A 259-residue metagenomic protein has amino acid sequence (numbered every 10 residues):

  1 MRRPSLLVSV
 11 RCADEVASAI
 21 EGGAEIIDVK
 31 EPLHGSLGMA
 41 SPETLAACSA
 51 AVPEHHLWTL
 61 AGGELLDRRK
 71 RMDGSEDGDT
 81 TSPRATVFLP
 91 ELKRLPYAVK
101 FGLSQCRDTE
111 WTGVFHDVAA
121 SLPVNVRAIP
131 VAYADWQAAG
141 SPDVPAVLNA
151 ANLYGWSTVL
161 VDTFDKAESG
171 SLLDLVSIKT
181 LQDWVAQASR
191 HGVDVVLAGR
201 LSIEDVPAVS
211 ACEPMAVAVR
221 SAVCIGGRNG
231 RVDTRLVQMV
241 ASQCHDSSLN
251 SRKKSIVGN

Functional and structural regions predicted by a protein language model:
S5-E15: N-terminal basic/disordered segments at the start of proteins
C12, S41, G199-S202: Helix N-cap/beta->alpha junction signal
E15, A146, E204-V206: Short acidic active-site motifs
A19, V159, V209: Conserved, mostly hydrophobic/aromatic
D28-L37, R94-C106, L160-E168, C212-T234: Glycine-rich phosphate-binding active-site loops on the catalytic face of alpha/beta enzymes
L33-A51, Q105-P123, G140-P142, A167-V185 (+2 more regions): Active-site-adjacent beta->alpha loops and helix N-cap segments on the catalytic face of soluble alpha/beta enzymes
P53-A85, K93-L173, Q187: Conserved anion-binding
V196-N259: C-terminal alpha-helical cap/extension of soluble enzyme domains
